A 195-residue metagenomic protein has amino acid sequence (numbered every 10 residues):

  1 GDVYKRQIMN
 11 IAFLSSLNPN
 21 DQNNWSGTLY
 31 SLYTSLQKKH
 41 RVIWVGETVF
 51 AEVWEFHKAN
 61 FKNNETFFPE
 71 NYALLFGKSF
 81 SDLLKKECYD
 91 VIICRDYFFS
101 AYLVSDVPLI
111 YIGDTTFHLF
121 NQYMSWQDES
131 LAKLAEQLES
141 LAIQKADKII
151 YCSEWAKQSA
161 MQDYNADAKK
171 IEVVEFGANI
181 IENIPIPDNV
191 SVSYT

Functional and structural regions predicted by a protein language model:
G1-Q7, Y194-T195: Conserved small/polar residues in nucleotide/adenosyl-binding loops
R6-V49, K85: N-terminal subdomain of nucleotide-sugar transferases
N20, E47-I93: Active-site donor-binding segments of glycosyltransferases and PAPS-dependent sulfotransferases
C94-F98, G113: Short His-centered aromatic/hydrophobic patch
L103-Y123: Active-site proximal beta-strand in glycosyltransferases
E129-I149: Membrane-proximal helix-turn-helix segments that form the acceptor-binding/catalytic region of lipid-linked
I150, I181-Y194: Conserved donor-binding/catalytic core segment of Leloir-type glycosyltransferases
W155, G177: Carbohydrate-associated surface elements
